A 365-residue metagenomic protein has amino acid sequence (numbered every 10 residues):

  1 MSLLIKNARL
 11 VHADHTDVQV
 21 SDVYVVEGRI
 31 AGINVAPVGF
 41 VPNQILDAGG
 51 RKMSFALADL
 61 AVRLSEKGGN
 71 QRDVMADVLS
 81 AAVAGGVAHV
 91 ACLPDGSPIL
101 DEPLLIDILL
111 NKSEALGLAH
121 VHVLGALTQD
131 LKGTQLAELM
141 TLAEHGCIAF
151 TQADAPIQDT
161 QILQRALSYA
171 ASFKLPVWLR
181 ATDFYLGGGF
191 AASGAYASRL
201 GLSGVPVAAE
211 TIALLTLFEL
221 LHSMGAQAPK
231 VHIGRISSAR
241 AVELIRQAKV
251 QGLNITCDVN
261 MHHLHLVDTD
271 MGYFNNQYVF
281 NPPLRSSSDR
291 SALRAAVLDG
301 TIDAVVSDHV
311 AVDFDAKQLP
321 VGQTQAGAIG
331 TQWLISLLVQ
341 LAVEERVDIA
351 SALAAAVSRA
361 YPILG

Functional and structural regions predicted by a protein language model:
M1-F40: N-terminal metal-binding scaffold of metallo-dependent hydrolase/deaminase domains
A8, G28, G50, A61 (+11 more regions): Divalent metal-coordination and catalytic microenvironments
A36-M53: Active-site metal-binding motif and surrounding structural segment of the metallo-beta-lactamase
A48-S113: Metal-associated gating/positioning segment near the N- to mid-region
L60-D73, P94, H122-Q135, S203-V205: Active-site mouth loops of central-metabolism enzymes
P103-H120, S168-L179, W333, L337: Alpha-helix-loop-beta-strand connector modules within alpha/beta enzyme cores
T134-V305: Histidine/acidic residue-rich metal-binding segments in metalloenzymes
R199-P229, A304-V305, V310-G365: His/Asp/Glu-enriched, well-ordered alpha-helical/loop segment that forms or immediately abuts the divalent-metal
